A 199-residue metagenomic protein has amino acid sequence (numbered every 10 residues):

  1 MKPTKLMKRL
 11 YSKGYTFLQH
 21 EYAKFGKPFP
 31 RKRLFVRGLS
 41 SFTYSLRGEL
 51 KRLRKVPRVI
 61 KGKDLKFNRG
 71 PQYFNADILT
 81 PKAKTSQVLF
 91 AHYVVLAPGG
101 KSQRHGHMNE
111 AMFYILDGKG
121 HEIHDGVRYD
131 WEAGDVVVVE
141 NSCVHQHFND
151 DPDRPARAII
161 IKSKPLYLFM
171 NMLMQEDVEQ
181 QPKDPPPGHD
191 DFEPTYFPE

Functional and structural regions predicted by a protein language model:
K2-Q87, M174-D177, K183-E199: A short, N-terminal "cap"/entry segment at the start of jelly-roll beta-barrel domains of the cupin/DSBH fold
A76-L79, H92-G106: Conserved short histidine dyad/triad with adjacent acidic residue
F90, L116-D117, A133: A cytosolic small-molecule/anion-sensing beta-strand core signal
A91-V94, M112-Y114, V138-V139, D153-M172: A short hydrophobic beta-strand segment most commonly corresponding to one strand of the jelly-roll/cupin
S102-R104, E122-I123, V139, H145-P152 (+1 more regions): Short beta-strand His + acidic residue motifs that chelate non-heme Fe in jelly-roll/DSBH and cupin folds
M108, V127, C143-V144, K164: A generic "binding-loop/recognition-motif" signal
N109-A111, I115-G120: Glycine- and acidic-residue-biased ligand/ion/polar-headgroup-sensing regions
G126-S142: Short acidic-glycine-tyrosine-enriched beta hairpin
